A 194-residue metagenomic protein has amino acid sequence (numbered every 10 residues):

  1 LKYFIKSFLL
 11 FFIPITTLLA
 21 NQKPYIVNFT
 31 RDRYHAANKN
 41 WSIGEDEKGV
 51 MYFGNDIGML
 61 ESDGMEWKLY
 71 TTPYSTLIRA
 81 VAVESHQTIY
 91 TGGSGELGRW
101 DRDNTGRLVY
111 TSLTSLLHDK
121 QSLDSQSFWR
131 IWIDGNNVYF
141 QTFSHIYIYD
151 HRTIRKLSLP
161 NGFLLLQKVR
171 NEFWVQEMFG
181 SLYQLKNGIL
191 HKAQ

Functional and structural regions predicted by a protein language model:
L1-Q194: Carboxylate-rich, polar loop motifs that coordinate divalent cations or form catalytic acidic clusters
